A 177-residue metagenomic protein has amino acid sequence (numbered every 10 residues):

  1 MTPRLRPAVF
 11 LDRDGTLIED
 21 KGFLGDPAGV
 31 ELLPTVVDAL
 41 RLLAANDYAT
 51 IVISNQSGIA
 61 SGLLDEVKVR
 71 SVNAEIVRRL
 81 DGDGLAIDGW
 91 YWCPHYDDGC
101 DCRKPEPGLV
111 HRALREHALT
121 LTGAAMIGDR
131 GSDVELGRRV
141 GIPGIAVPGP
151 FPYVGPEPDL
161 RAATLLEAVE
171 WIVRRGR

Functional and structural regions predicted by a protein language model:
M1-I51: Active-site neighborhood of HAD-like aspartate-dependent phosphohydrolases
T2-R4, E66-G89, D97-M126, R130-R177: Asp-based, Mg2+/Mn2+-dependent phosphohydrolase catalytic module
D12-D14, N55, D129, D133: Acidic active-site catalytic centers that drive phospho-/nucleotidyl reactions and related ester hydrolyses
I18-D20, G25, S61, E135 (+1 more regions): Conserved protein kinase catalytic core
D20, N55-Q56, G149: Active-site loop/turn elements of alpha/beta-hydrolase fold enzymes, especially the short glycine-/histidine-rich
G22-F23, G58, H95, A118: A broad detector of the eukaryotic-type serine/threonine protein kinase catalytic domain
V36, L40-N73, L85-D98, G137: Substrate-recognition element of Asp-dependent hydrolases with the DxDx(T/V) motif
